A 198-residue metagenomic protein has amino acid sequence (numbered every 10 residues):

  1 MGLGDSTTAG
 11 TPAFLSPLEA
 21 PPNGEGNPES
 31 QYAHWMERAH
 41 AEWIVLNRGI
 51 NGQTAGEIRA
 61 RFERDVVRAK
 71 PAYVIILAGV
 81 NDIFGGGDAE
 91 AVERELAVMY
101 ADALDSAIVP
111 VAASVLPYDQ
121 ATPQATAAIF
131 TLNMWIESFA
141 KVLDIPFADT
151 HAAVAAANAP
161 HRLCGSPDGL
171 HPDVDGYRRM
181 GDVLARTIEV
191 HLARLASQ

Functional and structural regions predicted by a protein language model:
M1-R48, F62-K70: Serine-esterase "nucleophile elbow" of acetyl-processing enzymes
G2, T8, N47-I50, L77 (+2 more regions): Short glycine/serine/threonine-biased micro-segments
S30-A41, T54-Q198: Alpha-helical cap/lid subdomain in secreted, periplasmic, or secretory-pathway luminal O-acyl-processing enzymes
